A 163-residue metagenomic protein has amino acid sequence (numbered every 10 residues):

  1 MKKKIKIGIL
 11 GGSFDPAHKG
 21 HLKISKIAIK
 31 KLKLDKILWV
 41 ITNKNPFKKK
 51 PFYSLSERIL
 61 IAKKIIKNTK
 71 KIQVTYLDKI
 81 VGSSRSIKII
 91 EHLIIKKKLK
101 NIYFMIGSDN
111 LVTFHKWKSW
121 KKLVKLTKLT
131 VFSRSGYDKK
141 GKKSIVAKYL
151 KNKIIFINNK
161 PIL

Functional and structural regions predicted by a protein language model:
M1-L163: Nucleotidyltransferase catalytic core that binds NTPs
